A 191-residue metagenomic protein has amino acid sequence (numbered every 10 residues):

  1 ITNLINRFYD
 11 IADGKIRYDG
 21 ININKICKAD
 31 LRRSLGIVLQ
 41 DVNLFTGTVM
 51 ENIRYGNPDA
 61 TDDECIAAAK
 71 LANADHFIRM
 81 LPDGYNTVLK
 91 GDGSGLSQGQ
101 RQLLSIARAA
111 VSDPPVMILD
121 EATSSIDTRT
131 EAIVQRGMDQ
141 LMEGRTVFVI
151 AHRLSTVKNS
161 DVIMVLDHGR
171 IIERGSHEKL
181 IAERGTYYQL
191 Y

Functional and structural regions predicted by a protein language model:
N3-F8, R32-D41, V49-N52, A68-A74 (+1 more regions): ABC-family ATPase nucleotide-binding domain "signature/switch" substructure
A12-K15, H168: Conserved coupling/switch loops of ABC nucleotide-binding domains, chiefly the family-specific signature
G14-I21, L31: Conserved ABC transporter NBD signature motif
T46: The conserved phosphate-sensing helix
R54-D62: ABC-type ATPase nucleotide-binding domains, specifically the catalytic core motifs of the NBD
D75-P82: Conserved H-loop
